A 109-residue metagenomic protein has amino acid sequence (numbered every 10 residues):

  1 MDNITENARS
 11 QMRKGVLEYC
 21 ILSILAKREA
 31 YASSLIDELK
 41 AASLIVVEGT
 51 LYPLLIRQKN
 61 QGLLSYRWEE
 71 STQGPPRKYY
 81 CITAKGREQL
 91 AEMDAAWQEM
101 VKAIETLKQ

Functional and structural regions predicted by a protein language model:
M1-S10: Short, Lys/Arg-enriched N-terminal segment that forms or immediately precedes the first helix of a structured domain
R9-T50, E69: N-terminal helix-turn-helix DNA-binding core of bacterial DNA-binding proteins
C20-S23, I56, A91: A cross-family signal for key residues in well-ordered alpha-helices that form functional helical elements
L51-P53, R57-Q58: Basic amphipathic alpha-helical segments that dock to polyanions
L54, Q73, E105: Positions that flank functional sites
Q61-P76, C81: Beta-hairpin "wing" of winged helix-turn-helix
I82-R87: Accessory beta->alpha helical hairpin/"wing" motif in late/C-terminal subdomains of nucleic-acid enzymes
E88-Q109: Amphipathic alpha-helical dimerization/coiled-coil segments that flank or bridge DNA-binding/regulatory modules
